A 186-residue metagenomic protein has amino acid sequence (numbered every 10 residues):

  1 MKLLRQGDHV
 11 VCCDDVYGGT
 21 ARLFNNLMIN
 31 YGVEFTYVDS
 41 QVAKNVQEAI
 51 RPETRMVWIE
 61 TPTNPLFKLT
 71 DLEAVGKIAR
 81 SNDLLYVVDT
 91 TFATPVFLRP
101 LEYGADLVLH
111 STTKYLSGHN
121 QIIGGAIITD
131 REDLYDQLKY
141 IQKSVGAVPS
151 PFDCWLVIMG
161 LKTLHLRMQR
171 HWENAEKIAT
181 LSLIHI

Functional and structural regions predicted by a protein language model:
K2-T20: Conserved PLP-anchoring active-site segment centered on the Schiff-base-forming lysine
V11, T36, V87, V108-H110 (+1 more regions): Structural detector of well-ordered beta-strand residues that form the stable sheet scaffold of enzyme domains
Y17-G18, A43-K44, P62-F67, A93-P95 (+2 more regions): Short, small-residue-enriched loops and turns at beta-alpha junctions that line or gate enzyme active sites
R22-P62, L66-A74: PLP-dependent aminotransferase-class I/II
R51, M56, L69-L107: Catalytic PLP-binding core of fold-type I/II PLP enzymes
A105-L156, G160-L164: Active-site PLP attachment segment
M159-T180: Structural signature of PLP-dependent enzymes
I184-I186: Conserved small/polar residues in nucleotide/adenosyl-binding loops
